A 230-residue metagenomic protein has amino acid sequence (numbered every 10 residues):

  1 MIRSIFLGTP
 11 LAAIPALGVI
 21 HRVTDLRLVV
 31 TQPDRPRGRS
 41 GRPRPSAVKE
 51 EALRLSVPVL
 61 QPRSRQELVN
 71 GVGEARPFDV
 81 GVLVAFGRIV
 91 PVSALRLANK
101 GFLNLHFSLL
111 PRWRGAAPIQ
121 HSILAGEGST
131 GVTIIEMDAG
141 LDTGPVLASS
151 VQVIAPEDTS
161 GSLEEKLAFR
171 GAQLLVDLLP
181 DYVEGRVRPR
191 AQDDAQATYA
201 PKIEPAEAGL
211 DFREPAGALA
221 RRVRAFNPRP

Functional and structural regions predicted by a protein language model:
M1-P228: One-carbon transfer enzymes
